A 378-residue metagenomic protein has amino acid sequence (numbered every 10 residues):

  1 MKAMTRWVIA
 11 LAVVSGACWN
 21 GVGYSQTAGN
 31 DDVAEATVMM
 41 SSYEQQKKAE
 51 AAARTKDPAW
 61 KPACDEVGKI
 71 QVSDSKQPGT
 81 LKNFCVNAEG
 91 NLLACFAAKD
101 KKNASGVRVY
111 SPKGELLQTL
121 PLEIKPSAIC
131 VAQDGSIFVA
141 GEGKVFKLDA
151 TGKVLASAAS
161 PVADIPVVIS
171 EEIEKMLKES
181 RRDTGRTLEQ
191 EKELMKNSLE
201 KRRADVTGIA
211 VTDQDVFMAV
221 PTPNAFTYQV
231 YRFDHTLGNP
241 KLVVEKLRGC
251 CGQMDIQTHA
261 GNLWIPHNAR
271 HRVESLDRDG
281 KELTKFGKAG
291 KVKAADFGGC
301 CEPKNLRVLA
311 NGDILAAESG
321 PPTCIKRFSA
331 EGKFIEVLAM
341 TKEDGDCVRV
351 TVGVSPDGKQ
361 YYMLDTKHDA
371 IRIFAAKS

Functional and structural regions predicted by a protein language model:
M1-I9: Bacterial N-terminal signal peptides that target proteins for export
K2, N20-G21: N-terminal export/targeting leaders of redox proteins
V8-W19: Bacterial N-terminal signal peptides
G21, Q26-S378: Eukaryotic scaffold repeat domains enriched in small/polar residues
